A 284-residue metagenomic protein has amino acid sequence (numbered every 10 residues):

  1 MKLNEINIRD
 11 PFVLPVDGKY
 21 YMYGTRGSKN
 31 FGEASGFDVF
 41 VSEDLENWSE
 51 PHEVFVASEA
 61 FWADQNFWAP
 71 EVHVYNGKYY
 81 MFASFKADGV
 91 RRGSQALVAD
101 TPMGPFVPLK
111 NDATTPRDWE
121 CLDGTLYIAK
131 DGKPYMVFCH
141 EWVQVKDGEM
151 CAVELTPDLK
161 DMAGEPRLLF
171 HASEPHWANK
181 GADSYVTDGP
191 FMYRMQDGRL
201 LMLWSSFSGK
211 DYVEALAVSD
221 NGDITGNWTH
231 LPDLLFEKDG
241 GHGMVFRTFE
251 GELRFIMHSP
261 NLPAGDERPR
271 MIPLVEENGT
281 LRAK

Functional and structural regions predicted by a protein language model:
M1-K284: Carbohydrate-active catalytic/glycan-binding domains of CAZyme proteins, especially the secreted or lumenal ectodomains
